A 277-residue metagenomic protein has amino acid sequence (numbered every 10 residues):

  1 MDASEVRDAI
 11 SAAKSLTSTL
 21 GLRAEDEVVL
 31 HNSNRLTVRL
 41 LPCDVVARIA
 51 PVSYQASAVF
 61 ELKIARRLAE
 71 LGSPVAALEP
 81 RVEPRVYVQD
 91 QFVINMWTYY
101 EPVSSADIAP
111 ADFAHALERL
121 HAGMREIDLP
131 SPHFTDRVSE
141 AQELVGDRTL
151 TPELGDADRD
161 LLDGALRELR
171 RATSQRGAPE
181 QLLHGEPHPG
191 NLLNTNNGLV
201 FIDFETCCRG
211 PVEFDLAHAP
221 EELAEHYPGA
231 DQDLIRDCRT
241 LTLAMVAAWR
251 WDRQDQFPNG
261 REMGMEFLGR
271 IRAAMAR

Functional and structural regions predicted by a protein language model:
M1-A24: Juxta-kinase regulatory segment immediately upstream of eukaryotic protein kinase catalytic domains
V6, I10, R48-Q91, E101 (+1 more regions): A conserved alpha-helical element in kinase catalytic cores
T19-L41: ATP-binding glycine-rich phosphate-binding loop
C43, D90-D107, A141-E153, A244-E262: A glycine-centered beta->alpha junction motif in the catalytic cores of kinase/phosphotransferase enzymes
E101-D160, E180: A cross-family kinase active-site recognition segment
P179-H184, P189: Catalytic-loop of the protein kinase fold
Q181-L182, N194-R239: Active-site Asp-x-Gly
E221, G229-R277: Helix-rich C-terminal or lid/interface subdomains of diverse kinases
